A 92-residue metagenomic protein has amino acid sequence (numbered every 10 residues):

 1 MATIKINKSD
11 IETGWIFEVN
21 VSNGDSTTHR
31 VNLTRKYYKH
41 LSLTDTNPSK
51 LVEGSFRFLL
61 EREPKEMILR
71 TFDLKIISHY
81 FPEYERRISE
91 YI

Functional and structural regions predicted by a protein language model:
M1-T27: Short, charged/polar N-terminal "headpieces" of proteins
K8, H29, K50-E53: Functionally constrained cores in energy, signaling, and assembly domains
V19-V21, V31, V52: Extended aliphatic helical segments
N23-Y37: Short acidic, glycine/tyrosine-flanked loop/strand segments centered on an H-E-D-like triad
K36-D45: Short, surface-exposed linear segments at secondary-structure transitions and domain or protein termini
D45-I92: Acidic, low-complexity intrinsically disordered segments
